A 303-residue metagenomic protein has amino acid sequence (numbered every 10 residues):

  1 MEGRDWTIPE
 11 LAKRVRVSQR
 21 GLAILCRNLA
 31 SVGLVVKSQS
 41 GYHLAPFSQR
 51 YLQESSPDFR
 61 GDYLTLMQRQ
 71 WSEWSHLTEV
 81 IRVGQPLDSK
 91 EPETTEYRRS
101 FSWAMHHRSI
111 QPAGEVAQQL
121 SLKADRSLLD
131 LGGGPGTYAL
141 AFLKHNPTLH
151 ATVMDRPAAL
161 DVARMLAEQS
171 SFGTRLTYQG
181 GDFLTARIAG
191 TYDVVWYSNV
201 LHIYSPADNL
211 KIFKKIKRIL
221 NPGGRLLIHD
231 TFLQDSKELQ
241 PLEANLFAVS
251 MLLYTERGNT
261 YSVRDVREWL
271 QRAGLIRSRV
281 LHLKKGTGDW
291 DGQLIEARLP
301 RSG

Functional and structural regions predicted by a protein language model:
M1-K37, L131, P135-G303: Alpha-helical subdomain
E2-D5, R14, R20-R126: Conserved Class I S-adenosyl-L-methionine-dependent methyltransferase catalytic core
